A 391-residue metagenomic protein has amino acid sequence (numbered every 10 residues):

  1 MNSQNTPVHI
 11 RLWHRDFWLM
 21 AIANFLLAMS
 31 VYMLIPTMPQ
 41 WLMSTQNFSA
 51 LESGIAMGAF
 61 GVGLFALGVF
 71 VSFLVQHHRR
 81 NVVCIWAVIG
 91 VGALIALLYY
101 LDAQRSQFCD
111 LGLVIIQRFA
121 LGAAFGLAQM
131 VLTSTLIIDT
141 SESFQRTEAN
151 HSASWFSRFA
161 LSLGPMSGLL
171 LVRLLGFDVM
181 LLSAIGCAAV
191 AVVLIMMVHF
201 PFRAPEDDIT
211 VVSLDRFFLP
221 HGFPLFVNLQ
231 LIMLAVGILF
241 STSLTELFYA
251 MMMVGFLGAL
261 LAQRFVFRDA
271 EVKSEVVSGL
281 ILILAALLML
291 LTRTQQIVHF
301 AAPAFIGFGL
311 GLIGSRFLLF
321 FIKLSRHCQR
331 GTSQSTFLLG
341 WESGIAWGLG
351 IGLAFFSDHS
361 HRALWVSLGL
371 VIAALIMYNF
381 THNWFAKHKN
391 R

Functional and structural regions predicted by a protein language model:
N5-G61, P220-M251: Helix-loop boundary and gating motifs at the non-cytosolic
I55-L74, M253-Q263: Central cavity-lining transmembrane alpha-helices of secondary-active solute carriers, predominantly the Major
I89-F108, I281-Q295: C-terminal ends and interior cores of transmembrane alpha-helices in multi-pass membrane transporters/permeases
L111, I115-F156: Cytoplasmic helix-loop-helix junction between adjacent transmembrane helices in 12-TM secondary transporters
L127-S141, G311-R326: Intracellular juxtamembrane helix-capping segments at the cytosolic ends of symmetry-related transmembrane helices
D178-M197, R362-F385: Symmetry-related core transmembrane helices of the 12-TM Major Facilitator Superfamily/SLC fold
V272-F317: C-terminal transmembrane helical hairpin of 12-TM major facilitator-type secondary transporters
S325-S360: A late C-terminal transmembrane helix in Major Facilitator Superfamily
